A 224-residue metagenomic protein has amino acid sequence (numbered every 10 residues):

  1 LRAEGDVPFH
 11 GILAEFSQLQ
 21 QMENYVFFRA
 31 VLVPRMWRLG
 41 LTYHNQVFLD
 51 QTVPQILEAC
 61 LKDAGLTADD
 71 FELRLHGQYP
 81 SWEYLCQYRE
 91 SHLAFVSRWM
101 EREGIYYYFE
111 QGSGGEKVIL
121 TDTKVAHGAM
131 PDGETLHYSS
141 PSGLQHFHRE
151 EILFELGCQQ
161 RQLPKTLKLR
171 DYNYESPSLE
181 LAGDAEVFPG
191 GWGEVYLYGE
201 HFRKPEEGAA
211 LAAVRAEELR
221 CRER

Functional and structural regions predicted by a protein language model:
L1-R224: Amphipathic alpha-helical and helix-coil boundary elements used as assembly and membrane-proximal scaffolds
